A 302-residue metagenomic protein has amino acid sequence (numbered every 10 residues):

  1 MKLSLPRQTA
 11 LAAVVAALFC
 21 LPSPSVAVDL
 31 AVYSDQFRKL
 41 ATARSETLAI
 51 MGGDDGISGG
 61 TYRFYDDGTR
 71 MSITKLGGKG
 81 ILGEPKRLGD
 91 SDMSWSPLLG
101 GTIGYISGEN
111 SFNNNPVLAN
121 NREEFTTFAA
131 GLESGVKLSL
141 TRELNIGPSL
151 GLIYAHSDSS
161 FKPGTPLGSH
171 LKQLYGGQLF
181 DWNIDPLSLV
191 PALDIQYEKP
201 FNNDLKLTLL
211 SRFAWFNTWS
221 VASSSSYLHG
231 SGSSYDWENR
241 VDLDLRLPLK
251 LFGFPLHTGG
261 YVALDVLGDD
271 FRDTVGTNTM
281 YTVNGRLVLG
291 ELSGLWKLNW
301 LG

Functional and structural regions predicted by a protein language model:
C20-P24: N-terminal signal peptide c-region/cleavage motif recognized by signal peptidases
V26-P116: Short glycine/proline- and aromatic-enriched beta-strand/turn motifs that initiate or cap beta-hairpins
T61-M71, Y105-T127, S157-P186, F216-S224 (+2 more regions): Extracellular/periplasm-exposed beta-strand and loop segments of Gram-negative cell-envelope proteins, dominated by
R70-L76, M93-W95, E124-A130, L144 (+3 more regions): Residues that define the transmembrane beta-barrel architecture of outer-membrane proteins
L76-E84, A130-L138, L152, P191-K199 (+3 more regions): Residues on the lipid-exposed face of transmembrane beta-strands in outer-membrane beta-barrel proteins
G83-S96, L138-I146, P200-L207, L247-T258 (+1 more regions): Short loop/turn motifs that connect adjacent beta-strands in outer-membrane beta-barrel proteins
P97-S107, P148-H156, L209-N217, T258-V266 (+2 more regions): Transmembrane beta-barrel strands of outer-membrane/channel proteins
E109, W219-G302: Outer membrane beta-barrel transmembrane domains
